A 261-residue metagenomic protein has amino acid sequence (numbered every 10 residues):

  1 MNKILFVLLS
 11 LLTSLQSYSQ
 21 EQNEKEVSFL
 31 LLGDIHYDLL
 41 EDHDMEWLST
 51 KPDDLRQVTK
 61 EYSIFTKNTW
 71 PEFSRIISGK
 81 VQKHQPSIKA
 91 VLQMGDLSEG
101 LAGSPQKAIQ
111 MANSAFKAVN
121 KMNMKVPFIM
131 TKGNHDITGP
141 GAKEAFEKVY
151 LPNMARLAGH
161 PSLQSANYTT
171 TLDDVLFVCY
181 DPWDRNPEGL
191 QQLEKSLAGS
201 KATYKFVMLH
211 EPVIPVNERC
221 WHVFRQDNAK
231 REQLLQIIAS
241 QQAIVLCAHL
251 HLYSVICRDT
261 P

Functional and structural regions predicted by a protein language model:
M1-I4: Positively charged n-region of N-terminal signal peptides that target proteins for export
F6-S14: Bacterial N-terminal signal peptides
Y18-Q106: N-terminal active-site segment of His-dependent metallophosphoesterases
F29-L31, V91-Q93, M130, V207 (+1 more regions): Residue-level marker for buried hydrophobic side chains located in beta-strands that build the well-ordered beta-sheet
D34, G95-D96, G133-N134, H210 (+1 more regions): Active-site glycine-centered loops adjacent to acidic/histidine catalytic or metal-binding residues that shape
L39-D42, G139-P140, P215-E218: Short acidic/His/Gly/Ser-rich catalytic and metal-binding motifs that mark active-site loops of diverse hydrolases
K51-L55, L101-Y204, H222-A239, I244 (+1 more regions): Extended active-site neighborhood of metal-dependent phosphoesterases/phosphodiesterases
S200-E218: Short acidic, glycine-rich surface-loop motifs adjacent to enzyme active sites
